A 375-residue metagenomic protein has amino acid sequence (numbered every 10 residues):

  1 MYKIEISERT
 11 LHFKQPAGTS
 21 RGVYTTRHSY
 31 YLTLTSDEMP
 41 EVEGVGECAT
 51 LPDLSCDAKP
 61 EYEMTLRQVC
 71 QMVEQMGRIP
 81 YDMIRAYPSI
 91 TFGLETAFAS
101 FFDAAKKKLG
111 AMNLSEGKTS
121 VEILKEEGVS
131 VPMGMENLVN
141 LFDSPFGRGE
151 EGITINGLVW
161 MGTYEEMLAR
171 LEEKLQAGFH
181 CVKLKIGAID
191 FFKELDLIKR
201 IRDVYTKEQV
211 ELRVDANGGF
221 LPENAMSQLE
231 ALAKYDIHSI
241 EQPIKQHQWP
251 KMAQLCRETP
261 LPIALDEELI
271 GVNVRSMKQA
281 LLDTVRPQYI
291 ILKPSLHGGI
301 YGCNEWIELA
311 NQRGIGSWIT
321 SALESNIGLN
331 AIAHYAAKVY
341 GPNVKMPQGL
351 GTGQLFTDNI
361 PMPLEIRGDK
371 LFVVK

Functional and structural regions predicted by a protein language model:
M1-L212, N217-G219, M226, E230-A233 (+1 more regions): N-terminal capping/lid subdomain adjacent to the active-site entrance of alpha/beta enzymes
R9-H12, M161, L269, L323 (+1 more regions): Short, solvent-exposed coil/turn elements at secondary-structure transition points
V23, T352-T357: Short, solvent-exposed secondary-structure boundary motifs
C48, Q242, L350: Active-site donor-binding loop signature of nucleotide-sugar glycosyltransferases
V69-M72, A97-A105, P262, R313 (+1 more regions): Change "in soluble alpha/beta enzymes" to "in soluble alpha/beta proteins
C70, M76-P80, Q288, R313-I319 (+1 more regions): A short pocket-lining beta-strand/turn micro-motif at the edge of beta-sheets
L184, I189-N330, H334-A336, L355-I366: Catalytic core of soluble alpha/beta enzymes
Y340-G353: Short helix/strand-capping turn motifs
